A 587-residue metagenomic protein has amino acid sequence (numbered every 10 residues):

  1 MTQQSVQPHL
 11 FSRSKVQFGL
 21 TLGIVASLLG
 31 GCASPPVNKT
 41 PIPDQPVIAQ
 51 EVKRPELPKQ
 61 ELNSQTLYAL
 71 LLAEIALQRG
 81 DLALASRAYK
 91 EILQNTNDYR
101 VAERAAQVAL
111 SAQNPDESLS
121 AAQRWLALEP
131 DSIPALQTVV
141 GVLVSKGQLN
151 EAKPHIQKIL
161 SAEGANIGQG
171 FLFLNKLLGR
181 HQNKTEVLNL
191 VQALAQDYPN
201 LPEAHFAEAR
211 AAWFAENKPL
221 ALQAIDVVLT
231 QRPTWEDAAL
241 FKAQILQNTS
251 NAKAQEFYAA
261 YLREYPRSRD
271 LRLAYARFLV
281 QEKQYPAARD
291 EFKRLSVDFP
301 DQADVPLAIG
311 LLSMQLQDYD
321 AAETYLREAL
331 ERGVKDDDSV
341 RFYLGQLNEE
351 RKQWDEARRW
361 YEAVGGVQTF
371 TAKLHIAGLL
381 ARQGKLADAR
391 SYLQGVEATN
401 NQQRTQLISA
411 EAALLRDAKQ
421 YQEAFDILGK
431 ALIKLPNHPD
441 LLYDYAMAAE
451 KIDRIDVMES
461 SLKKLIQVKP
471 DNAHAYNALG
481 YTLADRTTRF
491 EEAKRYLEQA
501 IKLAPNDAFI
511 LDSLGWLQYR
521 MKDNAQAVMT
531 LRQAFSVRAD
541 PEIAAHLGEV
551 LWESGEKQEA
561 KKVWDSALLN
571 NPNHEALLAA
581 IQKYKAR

Functional and structural regions predicted by a protein language model:
Q4-L20: Bacterial N-terminal signal peptides that target proteins for export
L29-G31: C-terminal motif of bacterial Sec signal peptides marking the signal peptidase cleavage site
A33-P36: Bacterial signal peptide processing site
D44-Q45, R54-D81, A85-R587: Alpha-solenoid helical repeat scaffolds
